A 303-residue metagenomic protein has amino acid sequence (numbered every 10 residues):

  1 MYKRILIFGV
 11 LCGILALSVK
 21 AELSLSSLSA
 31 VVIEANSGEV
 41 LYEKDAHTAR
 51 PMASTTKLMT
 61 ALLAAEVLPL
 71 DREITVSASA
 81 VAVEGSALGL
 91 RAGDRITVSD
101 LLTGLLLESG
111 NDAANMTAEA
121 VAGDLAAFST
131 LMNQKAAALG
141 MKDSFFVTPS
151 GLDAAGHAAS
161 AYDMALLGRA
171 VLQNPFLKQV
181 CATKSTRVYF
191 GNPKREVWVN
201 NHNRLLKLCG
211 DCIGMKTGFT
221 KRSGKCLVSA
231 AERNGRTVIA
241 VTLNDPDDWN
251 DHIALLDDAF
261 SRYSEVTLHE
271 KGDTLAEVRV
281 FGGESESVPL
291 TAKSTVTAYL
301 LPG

Functional and structural regions predicted by a protein language model:
M1-I5, G9: Positively charged n-region of N-terminal signal peptides that target proteins for export
K3, S18-E22, A65-V76, G210-I213 (+1 more regions): Generic structural signal for short, solvent-exposed loop/turn connectors between secondary structure elements
R4-I5, L58, R233: Hydrophobic alpha-helical segments, especially transmembrane helices and their immediate juxtamembrane helical caps
V10-V19: Hydrophobic h-region of N-terminal signal peptides that target proteins for export in Gram-negative bacteria
V19-P175, V180: Active-site-adjacent loops and short helices of periplasmic peptidoglycan-processing enzymes
M141-K142, D153-G303: Domain-terminus/edge residues, biased toward the C-terminal soluble/receptor-binding domains of extracytoplasmic
